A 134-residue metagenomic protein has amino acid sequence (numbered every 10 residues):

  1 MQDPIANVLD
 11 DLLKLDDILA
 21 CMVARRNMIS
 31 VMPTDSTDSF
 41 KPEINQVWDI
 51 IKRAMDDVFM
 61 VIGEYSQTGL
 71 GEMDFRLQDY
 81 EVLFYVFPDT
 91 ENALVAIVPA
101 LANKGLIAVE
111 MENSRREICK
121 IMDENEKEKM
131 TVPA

Functional and structural regions predicted by a protein language model:
Q2, K104-A134: Juxtadomain coupling helices with adjacent low-complexity linkers
Q2-N7, D35-L83: A charged amphipathic helix-loop-strand protein-protein interaction module that recurs in cytosolic assemblies
K14-M28: Short N-terminal helix-loop-first-beta-strand/juxtamembrane motif that initiates sensory/input modules
L15, A54-V61, E110-E117, I121: Conserved short hydrophobic interaction patches
V31-P33: A structural microfeature
P42-Q46, P99-E110: Short alpha-helix boundary/capping segments
R76-P99: Extended hydrophobic
